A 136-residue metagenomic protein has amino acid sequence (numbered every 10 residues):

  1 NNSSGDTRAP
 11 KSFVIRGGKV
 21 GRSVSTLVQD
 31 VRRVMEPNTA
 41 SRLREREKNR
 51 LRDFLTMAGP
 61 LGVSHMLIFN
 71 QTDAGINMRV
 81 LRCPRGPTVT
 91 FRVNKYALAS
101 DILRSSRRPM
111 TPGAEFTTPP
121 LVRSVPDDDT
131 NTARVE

Functional and structural regions predicted by a protein language model:
N1-E136: Phospho-regulatory, Ser/Thr- and acidic-rich intrinsically disordered linkers and terminal tails that flank modular
